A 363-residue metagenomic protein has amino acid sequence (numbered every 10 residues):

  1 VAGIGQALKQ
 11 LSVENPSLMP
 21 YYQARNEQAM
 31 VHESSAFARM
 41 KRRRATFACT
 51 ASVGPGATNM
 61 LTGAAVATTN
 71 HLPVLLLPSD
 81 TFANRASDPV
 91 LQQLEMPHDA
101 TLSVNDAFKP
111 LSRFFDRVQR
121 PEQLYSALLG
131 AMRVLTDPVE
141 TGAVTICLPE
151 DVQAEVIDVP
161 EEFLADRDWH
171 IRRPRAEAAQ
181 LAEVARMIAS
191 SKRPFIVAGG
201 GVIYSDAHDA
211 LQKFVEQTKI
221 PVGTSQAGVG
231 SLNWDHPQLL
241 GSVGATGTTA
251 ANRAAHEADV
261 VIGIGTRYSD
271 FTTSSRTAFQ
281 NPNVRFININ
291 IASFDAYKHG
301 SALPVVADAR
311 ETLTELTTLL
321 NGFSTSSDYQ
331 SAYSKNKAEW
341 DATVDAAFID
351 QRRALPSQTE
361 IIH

Functional and structural regions predicted by a protein language model:
V1-S35, T50, S79-A83, L164 (+2 more regions): Anionic-ligand anchoring segments at beta-strand to alpha-helix junctions in alpha/beta enzyme folds, i.e., glycine
A2, Q28-V31, A57, T81-A86 (+6 more regions): Short gly/pro/ser/thr-enriched loop/turn and capping motifs at secondary-structure boundaries
A7-S17, D88, A107-L111, I157-W169 (+2 more regions): Gly-rich Lys/Arg/Thr-decorated short loops/hinges at beta-loop-alpha junctions or inter-strand turns that position
L8-S12, G63-V66, M132-R133, E161-L164 (+3 more regions): Short, solvent-exposed amphipathic alpha-helical segments in soluble enzyme and RNA/protein-processing domains
R39-S52, A57-P78, A107-E162, M187 (+5 more regions): Structural signature of the thiamine diphosphate
F82-A107, W234-Q238, G300: Active-site-proximal loop->helix
Q119-E122, P160, N283-H363: Phosphate/pyrophosphate-binding active-site segments
V152-A182, V305, Q330, E339: A nucleotide-sugar donor-handling region in carbohydrate enzymes
